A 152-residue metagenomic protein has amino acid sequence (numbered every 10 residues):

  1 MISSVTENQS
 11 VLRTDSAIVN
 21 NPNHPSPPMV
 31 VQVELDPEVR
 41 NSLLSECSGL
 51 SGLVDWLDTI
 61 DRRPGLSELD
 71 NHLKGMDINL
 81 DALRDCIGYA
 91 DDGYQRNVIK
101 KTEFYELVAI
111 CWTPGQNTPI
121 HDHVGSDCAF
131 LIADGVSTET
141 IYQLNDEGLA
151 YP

Functional and structural regions predicted by a protein language model:
M1-L80: N-terminal leader/capping segments at the start of a protein or of a new domain
C47-G49, R63, C86, A90-D91 (+1 more regions): Intrinsically disordered, low-complexity segments enriched in small/polar residues
D85-P114: A short glycine-rich, His/Asp/Glu-containing loop-to-beta-strand
A109-I110, H121, Y142: Feature captures hydrophobic
P114, G125-Q143: Glycine- and acidic-residue-biased ligand/ion/polar-headgroup-sensing regions
P119-G125: Histidine-centered catalytic micro-motifs
G148-P152: Short, intrinsically disordered, charge-balanced linker/junction segments flanking boundaries in proteins
